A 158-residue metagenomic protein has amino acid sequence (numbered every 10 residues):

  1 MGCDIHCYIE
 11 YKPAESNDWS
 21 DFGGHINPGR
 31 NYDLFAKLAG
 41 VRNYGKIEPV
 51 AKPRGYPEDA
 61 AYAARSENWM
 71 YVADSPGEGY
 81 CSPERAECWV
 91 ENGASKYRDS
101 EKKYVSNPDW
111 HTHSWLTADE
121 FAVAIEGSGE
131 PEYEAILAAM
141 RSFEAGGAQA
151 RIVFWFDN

Functional and structural regions predicted by a protein language model:
M1-A148, F156-N158: Acidic (Asp/Glu-rich) sequence patches and key acidic residues that form negatively charged surfaces used
